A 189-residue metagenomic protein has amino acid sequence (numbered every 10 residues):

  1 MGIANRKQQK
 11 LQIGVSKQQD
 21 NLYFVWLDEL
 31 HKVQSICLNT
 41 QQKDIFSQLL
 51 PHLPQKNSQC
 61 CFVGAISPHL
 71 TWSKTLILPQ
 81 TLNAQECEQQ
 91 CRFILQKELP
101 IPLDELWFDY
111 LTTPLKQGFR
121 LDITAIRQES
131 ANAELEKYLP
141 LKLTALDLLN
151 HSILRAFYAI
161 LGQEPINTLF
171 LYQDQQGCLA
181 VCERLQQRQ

Functional and structural regions predicted by a protein language model:
M1-Q189: Hydrophobic/aromatic-enriched cytosolic interaction surfaces used to assemble or bind macromolecules
